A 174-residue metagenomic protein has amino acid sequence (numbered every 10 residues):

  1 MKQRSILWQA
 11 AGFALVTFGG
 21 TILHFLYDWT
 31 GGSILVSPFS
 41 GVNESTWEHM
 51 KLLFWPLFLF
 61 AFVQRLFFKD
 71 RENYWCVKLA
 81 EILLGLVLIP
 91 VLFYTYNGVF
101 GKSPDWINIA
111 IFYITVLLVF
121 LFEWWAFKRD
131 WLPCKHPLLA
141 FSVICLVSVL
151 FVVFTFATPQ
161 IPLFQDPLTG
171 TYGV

Functional and structural regions predicted by a protein language model:
M1-G12: N-terminal membrane topogenic signal
L15-G32, V152-T158: Alpha-helical transmembrane segments of multi-pass membrane proteins
G20, H24, F60, V77-Y94: Small-polar-interrupted transmembrane alpha-helices in polytopic inner-membrane proteins
P38-K51, Y172-V174: Short aromatic-rich membrane-water interface segments that cap or initiate transmembrane helices in multi-pass membrane
K51-Q64, Y113-W124: Hydrophobic cores of alpha-helical transmembrane segments in multi-pass inner/ER membrane proteins, independent
R71, T95-W106: Membrane-interface helix caps and helix-loop-helix hairpins in membrane proteins
G85-I89, I109-W125, L146-V149: Hydrophobic alpha-helical membrane segments
F127-V174: Terminal transmembrane helical module of multi-pass membrane proteins
